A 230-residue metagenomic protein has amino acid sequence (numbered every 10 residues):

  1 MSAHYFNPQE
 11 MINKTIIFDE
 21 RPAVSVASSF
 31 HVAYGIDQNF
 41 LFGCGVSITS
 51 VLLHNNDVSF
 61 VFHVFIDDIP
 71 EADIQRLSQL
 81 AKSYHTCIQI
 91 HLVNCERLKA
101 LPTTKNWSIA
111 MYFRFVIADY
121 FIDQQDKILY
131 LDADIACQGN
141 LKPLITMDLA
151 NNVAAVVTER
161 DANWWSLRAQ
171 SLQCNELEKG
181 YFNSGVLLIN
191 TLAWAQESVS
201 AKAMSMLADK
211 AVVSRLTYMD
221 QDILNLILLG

Functional and structural regions predicted by a protein language model:
M1-G230: Glycosyltransferase catalytic domains, chiefly GT-A lineage
